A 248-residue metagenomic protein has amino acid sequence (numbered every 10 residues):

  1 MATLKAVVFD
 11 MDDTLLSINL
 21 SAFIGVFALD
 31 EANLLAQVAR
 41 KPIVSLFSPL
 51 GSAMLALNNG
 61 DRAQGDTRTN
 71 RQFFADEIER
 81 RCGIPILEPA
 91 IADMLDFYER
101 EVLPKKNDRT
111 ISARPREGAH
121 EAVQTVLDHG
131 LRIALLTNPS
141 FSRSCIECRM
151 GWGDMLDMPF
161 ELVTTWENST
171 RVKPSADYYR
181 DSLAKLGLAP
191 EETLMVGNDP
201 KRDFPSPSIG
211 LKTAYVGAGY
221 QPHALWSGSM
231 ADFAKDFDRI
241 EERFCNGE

Functional and structural regions predicted by a protein language model:
M1-S52: Active-site neighborhood of HAD-like aspartate-dependent phosphohydrolases
M1-V7, H120, Q124-L127, L136-F141 (+1 more regions): Asp-based, Mg2+/Mn2+-dependent phosphohydrolase catalytic module
L15, S21-A22, G60, T137-F141 (+1 more regions): Short histidine/acidic/glycine/proline-rich micro-motifs that form metal- and phosphate-coordinating active-site loops
L20-F23, F27, P115, C145-C148 (+1 more regions): Residues at alpha-helix caps and immediate loop-helix transition turns in enzyme cores, especially N- and C-cap
A22-E31, D66-E79, S140-F141: Short acidic alpha-helix initiation/capping motifs at coil-to-helix transition points, especially at protein N-termini
A36-S52, R80-F97, L156-F160, E191: Short, surface-exposed acidic
S52-L103: A metal-dependent, Asp-based hydrolase signature
D66-T69, A92, D96, L103-A134: Short, acidic loop-to-helix structural element flanking the phosphoryl-transfer center in phosphate-processing enzymes
